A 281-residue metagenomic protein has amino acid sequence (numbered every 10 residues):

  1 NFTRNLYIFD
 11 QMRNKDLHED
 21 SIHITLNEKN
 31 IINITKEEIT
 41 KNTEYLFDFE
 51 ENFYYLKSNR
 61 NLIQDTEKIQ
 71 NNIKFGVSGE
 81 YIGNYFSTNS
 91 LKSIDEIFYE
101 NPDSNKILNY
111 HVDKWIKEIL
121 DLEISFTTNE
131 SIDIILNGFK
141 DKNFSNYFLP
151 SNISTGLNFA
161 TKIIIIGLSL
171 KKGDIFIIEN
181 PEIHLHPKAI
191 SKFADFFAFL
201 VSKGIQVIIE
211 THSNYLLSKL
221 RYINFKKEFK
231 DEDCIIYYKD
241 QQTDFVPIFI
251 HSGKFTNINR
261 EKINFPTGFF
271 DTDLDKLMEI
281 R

Functional and structural regions predicted by a protein language model:
N1-I166, K171-K172, T243-R281: Phosphate-coordinating catalytic segments in nucleotide- and nucleic-acid-processing enzymes
E179-N180: Walker B catalytic acidic pair
K192-R281: C-terminal lobe/lid and adjacent interdomain/linker elements of RecA-like ASCE P-loop ATPase modules
